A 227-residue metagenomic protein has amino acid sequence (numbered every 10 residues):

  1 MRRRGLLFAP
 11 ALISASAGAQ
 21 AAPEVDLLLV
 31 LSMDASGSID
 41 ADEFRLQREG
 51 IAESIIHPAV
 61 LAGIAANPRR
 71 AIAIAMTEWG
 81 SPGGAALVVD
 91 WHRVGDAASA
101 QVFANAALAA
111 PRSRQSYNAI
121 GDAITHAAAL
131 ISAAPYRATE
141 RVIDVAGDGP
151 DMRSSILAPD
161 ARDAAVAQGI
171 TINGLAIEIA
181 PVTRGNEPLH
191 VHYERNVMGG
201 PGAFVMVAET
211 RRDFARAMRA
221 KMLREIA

Functional and structural regions predicted by a protein language model:
M1-L7: N-terminal export leaders
P23-V88, A123, A127, V142-A146 (+1 more regions): Von Willebrand factor
S32-D42, D90, A107-Y117, G147-M152 (+2 more regions): Second-shell loop/turn segments in exported
R70-A106, R184-R195: Short beta-strand-loop
A86, Q101-R141, G174-P188, A217: Von Willebrand factor
Y117-A167, A220-L223, A227: Exposed acidic/Ser/Thr-rich ligand/metal-binding surfaces
G149-R195: VWA/integrin I-like adhesion module and closely mimicked acidic/polar interface patches used
I177-A227: Von Willebrand factor A/integrin I-like adhesion domains
